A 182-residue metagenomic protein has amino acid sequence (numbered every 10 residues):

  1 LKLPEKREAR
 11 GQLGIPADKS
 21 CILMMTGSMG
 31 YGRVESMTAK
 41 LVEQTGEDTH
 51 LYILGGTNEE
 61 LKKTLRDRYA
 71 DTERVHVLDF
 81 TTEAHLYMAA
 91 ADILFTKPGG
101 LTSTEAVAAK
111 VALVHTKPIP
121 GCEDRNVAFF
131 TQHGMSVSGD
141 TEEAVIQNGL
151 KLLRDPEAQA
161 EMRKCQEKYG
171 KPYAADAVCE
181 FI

Functional and structural regions predicted by a protein language model:
K2-R7, V137, E142-E143, L150-K168: Conserved donor-nucleotide binding/catalytic region of nucleotide-linked donor-dependent transferases
K6-A91: Donor-nucleotide binding loops and adjacent catalytic segments primarily of GT-B fold Leloir glycosyltransferases
L61-L65, T102, G121-V127: Short, glycine/polar-rich helix-capping loops at beta-to-alpha or helix-loop-helix junctions that flank or form
H85, S103-A109, A128: Short alpha-helical segment that forms part of, or immediately flanks, the ligand-binding pocket in carbohydrate-active
A89-G99: Acidic donor-binding loop of glycosyltransferase active sites
A91-D92, K110-A112: A short alpha->beta transition loop at the rim of the catalytic pocket in nucleotide-sugar-dependent
P120-L150: Change "using UDP/GDP/dTDP sugars" to "using nucleotide sugars
K171-I182: C-terminal alpha-helical cap of glycosyltransferases
